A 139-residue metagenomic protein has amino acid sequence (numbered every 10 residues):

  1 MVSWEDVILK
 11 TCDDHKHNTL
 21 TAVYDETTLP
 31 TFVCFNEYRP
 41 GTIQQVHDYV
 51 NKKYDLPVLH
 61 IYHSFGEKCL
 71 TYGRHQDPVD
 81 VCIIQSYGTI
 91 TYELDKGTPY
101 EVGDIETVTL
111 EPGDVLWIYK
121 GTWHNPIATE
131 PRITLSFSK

Functional and structural regions predicted by a protein language model:
M1-T11: An N-terminal JmjN-like helical accessory module and its immediate linker preceding a catalytic domain
L9-D114, T122-K139: Active-site region of the double-stranded beta-helix
W117: Conserved beta-strand-loop-short alpha-helix elements that form and flank the Mn2+/Mg2+-coordinating active site
